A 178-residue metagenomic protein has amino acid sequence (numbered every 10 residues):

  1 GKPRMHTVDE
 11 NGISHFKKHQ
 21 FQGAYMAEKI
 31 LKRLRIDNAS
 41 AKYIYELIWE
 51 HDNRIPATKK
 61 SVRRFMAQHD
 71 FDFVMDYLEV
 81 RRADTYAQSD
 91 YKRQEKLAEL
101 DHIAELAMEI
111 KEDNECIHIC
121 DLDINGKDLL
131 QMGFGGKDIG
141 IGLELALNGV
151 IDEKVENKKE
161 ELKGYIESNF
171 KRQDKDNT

Functional and structural regions predicted by a protein language model:
G1-T85, Y91-Q94, N177: Conserved, hydrophobic alpha-helical core segments of structured domains
A27-R33, Q88-T178: Charged substrate- and nucleic-acid-binding regions of tRNA-handling and nucleotidyl-transfer enzymes, centered on
